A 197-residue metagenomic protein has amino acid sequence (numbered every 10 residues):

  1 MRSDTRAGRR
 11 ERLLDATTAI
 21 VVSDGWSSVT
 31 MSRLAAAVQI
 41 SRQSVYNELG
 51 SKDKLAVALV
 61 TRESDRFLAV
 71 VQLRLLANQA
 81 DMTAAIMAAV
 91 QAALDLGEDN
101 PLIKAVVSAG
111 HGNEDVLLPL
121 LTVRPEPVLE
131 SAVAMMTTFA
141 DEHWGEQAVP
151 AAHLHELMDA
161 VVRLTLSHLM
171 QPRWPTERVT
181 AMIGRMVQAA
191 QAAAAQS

Functional and structural regions predicted by a protein language model:
M1-A37, K54-V57: Basic, helix-initiating cap at the start of DNA-binding domains
L13-V21, F67, V71, A93: Short hydrophobic clusters on alpha-helical segments that form packing/core surfaces in small helical domains
V38-L49: Short hydrophobic/aromatic patch on the recognition helix
N47, V57-A58: DNA-binding alpha-helical recognition surfaces that contact promoter or target DNA
A58, R62, V71-L102, M158: Hydrophobic alpha-helical connector segments
L68-A69, P101, A105-V107, E114-Q147 (+1 more regions): Amphipathic alpha-helical packing segments from all-alpha helical-bundle domains
E130-E146, A152-H155, D159, R163-S197: C-terminal peripheral helix-coil segments that are non-catalytic and often amphipathic
